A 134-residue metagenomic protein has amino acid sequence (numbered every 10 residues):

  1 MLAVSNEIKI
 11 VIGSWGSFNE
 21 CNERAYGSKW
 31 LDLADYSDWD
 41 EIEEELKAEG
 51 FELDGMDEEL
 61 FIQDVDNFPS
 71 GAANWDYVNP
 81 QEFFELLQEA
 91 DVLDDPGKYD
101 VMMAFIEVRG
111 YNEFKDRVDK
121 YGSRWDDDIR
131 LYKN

Functional and structural regions predicted by a protein language model:
M1-N134: Acidic interaction surfaces
